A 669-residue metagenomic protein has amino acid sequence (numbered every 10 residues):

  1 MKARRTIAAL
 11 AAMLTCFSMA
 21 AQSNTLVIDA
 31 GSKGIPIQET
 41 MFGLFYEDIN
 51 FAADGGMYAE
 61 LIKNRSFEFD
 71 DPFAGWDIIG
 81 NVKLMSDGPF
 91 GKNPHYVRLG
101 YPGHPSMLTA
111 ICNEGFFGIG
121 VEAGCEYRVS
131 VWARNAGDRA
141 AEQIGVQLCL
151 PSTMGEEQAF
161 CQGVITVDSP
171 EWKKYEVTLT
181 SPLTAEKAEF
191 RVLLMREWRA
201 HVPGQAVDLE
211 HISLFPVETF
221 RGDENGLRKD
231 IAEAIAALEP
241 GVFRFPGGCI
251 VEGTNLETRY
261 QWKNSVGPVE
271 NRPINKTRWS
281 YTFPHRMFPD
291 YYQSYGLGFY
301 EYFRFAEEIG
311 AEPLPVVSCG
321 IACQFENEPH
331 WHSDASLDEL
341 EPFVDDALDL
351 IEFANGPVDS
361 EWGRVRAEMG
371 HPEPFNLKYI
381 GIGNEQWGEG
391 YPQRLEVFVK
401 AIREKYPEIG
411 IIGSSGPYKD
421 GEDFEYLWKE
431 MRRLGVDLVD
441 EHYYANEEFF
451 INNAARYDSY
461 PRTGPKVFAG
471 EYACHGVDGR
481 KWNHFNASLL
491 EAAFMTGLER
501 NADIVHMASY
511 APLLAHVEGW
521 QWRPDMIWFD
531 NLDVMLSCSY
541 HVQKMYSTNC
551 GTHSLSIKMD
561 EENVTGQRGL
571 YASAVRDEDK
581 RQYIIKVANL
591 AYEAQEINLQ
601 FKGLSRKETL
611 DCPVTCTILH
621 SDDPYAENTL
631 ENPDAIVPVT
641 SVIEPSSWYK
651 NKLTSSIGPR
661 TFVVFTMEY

Functional and structural regions predicted by a protein language model:
Q22-S294, E312, N327-E341, N384 (+5 more regions): Extracellular and organelle-lumenal recognition/adhesion modules and their flexible linkers in secreted
F67, A123-C125, H553-Y592: Surface beta-strand/loop "capping" patches
W132-G137, T180-P182, T548, A588-L590 (+1 more regions): Solvent-exposed strand-to-loop "edge" motifs in beta-rich extracellular domains
L179-P182, A188-E189, T219-P240, S294-I309 (+4 more regions): An active-site-proximal structural segment forming one wall of the substrate-binding cleft that immediately precedes
D208, P216, P246-C249, C319 (+3 more regions): Active-site groove signature of glycoside hydrolases
Q324-A335, P342, H371-P374, P417-E448 (+1 more regions): Substrate-binding cleft/loops of secretory-pathway carbohydrate-active enzymes
K400-R403, P407-G410, W428-N549, D577-E578 (+2 more regions): Catalytic-core region of carbohydrate-active enzymes that cleave or remodel glycosidic bonds
L590-Y669: C-terminal beta-sandwich/jelly-roll accessory domains of carbohydrate-active enzymes
